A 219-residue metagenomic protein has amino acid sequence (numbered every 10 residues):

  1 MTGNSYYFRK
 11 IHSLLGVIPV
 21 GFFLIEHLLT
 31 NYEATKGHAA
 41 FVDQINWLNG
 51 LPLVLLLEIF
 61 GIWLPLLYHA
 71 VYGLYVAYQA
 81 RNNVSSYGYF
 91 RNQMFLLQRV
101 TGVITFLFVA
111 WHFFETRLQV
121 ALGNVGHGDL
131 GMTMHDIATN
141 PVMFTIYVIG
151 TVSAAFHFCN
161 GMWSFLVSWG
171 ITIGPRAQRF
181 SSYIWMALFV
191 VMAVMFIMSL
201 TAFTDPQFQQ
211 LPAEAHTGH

Functional and structural regions predicted by a protein language model:
M1-H219: Membrane-embedded alpha-helical bundles that constitute the cytochrome b-like, heme-associated redox core of multi-pass
